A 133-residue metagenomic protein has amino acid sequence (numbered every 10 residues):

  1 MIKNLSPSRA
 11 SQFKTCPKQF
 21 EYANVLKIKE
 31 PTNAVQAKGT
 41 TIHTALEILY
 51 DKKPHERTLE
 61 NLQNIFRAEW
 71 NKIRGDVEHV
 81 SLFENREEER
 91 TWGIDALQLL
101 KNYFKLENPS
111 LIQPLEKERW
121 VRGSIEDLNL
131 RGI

Functional and structural regions predicted by a protein language model:
M1, E21-I28, G75, L82: Generic signal for short, ordered secondary-structure residues within or immediately flanking folded domains
I2-T15, R131: An acidic intrinsically disordered interaction segment
A10-S11, T15-P54, G93, L97 (+1 more regions): Nuclease catalytic cores
A45-I125: A non-catalytic, helix-rich entry segment at domain boundaries
D127-I133: Short, intrinsically disordered, charge-balanced linker/junction segments flanking boundaries in proteins
